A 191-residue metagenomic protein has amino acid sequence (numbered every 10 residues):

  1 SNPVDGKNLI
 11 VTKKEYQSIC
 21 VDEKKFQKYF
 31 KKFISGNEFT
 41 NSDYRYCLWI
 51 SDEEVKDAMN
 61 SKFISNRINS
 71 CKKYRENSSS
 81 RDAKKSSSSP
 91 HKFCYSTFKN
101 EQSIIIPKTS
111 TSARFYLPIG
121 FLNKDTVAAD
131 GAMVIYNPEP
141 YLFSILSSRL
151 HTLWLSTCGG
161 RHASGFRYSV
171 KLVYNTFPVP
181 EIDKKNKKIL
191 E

Functional and structural regions predicted by a protein language model:
S1-L190: Polybasic, glycine- and aromatic-enriched phosphate-binding surface used to engage nucleic acids
